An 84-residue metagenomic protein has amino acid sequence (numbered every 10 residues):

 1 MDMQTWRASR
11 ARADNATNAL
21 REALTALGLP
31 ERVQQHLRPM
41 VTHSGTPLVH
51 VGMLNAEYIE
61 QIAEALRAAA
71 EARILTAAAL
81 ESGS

Functional and structural regions predicted by a protein language model:
M1-S84: Positively charged, low-complexity terminal tracts and the immediately adjacent first secondary-structure elements
